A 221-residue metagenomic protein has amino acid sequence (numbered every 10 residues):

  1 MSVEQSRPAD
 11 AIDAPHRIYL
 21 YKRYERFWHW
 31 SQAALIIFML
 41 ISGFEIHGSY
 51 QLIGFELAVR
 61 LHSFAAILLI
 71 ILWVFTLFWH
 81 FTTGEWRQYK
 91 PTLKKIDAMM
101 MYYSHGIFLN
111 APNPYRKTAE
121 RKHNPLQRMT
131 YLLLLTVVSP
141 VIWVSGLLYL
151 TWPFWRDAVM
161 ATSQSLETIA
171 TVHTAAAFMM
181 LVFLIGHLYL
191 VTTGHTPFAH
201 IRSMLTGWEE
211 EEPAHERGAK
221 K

Functional and structural regions predicted by a protein language model:
M1-K221: Membrane-embedded alpha-helical bundles that constitute the cytochrome b-like, heme-associated redox core of multi-pass
